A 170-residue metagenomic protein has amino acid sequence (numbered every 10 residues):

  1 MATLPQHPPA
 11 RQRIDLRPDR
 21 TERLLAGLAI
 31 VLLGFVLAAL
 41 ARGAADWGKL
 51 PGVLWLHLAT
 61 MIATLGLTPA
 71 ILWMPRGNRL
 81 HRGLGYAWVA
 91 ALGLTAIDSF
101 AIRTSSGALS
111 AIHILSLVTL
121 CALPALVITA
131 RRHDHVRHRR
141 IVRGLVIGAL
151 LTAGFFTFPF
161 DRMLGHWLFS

Functional and structural regions predicted by a protein language model:
A2-S170: Alpha-helical membrane insertion/targeting regions
